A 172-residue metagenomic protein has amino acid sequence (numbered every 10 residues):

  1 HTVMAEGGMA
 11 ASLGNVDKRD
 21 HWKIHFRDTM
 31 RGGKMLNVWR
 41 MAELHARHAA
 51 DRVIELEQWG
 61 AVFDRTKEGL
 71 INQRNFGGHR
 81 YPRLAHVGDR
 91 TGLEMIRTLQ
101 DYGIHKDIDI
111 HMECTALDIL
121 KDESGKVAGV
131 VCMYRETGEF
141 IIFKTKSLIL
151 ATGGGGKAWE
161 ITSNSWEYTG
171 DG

Functional and structural regions predicted by a protein language model:
T2-E139, A151, G155-A158: Conserved N-terminal/central alpha/beta ligand/cofactor-binding core
F140-K144: Well-ordered beta-strand positions in beta-sheet-rich domains
S147-G172: Glycine-rich loop(s) and the adjacent beta-strand/alpha-helix scaffold that form part
